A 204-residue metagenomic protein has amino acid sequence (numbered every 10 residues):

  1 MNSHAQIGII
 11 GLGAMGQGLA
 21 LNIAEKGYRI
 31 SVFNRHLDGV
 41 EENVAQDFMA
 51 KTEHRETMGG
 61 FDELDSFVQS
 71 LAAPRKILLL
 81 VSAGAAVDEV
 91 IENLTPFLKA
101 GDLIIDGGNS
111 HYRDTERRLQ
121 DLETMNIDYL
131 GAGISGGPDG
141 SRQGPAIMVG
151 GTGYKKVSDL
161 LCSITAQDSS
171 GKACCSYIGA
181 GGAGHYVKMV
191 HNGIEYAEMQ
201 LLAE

Functional and structural regions predicted by a protein language model:
M1-R75, F97, G101, P138-S141: NAD(P)+-binding Rossmann beta1-loop-alpha1 motif at the extreme N-terminus of oxidoreductases
I7-I9, D106-G107, I194: A generic structural signal for short
L12, F33, L79-L80, G107-G108 (+1 more regions): Glycine- and other small-residue-rich loops at beta-strand/loop junctions that grip anionic moieties
E42-Q46, D62-D65, A85, T152-K155 (+1 more regions): Generic alpha-helical secondary structure signal
E63-Y129: Rossmann-fold NAD(P) dinucleotide-binding segment
V87-I91, S110-E204: Rossmann-fold dinucleotide-binding core
